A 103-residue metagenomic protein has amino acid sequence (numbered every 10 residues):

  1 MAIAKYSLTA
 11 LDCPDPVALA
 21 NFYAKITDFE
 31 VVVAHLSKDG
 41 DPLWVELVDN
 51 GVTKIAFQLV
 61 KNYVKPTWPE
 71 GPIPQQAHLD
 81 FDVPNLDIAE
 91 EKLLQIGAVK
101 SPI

Functional and structural regions predicted by a protein language model:
M1-A4, P74: Alpha-helix N-cap/N′ positions at the starts of helices
A2-I3, A10-I55, I88-Q95, S101-I103: Core segments of cupin and vicinal oxygen chelate
Y6-L8, A77-H78: Short active-site oxyanion
D49-G71, F81: Conserved, structured core segments of small domains
P66-L94: Mid-chain, well-packed structural core segment of small domains
